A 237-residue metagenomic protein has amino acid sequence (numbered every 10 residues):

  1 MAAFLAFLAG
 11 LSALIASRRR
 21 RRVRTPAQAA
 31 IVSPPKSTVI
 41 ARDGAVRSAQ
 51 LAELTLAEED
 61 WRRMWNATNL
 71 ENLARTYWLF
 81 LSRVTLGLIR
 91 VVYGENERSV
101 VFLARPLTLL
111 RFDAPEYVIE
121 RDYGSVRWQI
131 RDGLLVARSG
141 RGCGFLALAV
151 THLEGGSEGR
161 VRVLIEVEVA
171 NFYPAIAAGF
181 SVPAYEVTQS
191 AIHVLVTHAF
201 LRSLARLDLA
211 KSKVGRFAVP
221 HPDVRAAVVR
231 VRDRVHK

Functional and structural regions predicted by a protein language model:
M1-R111: Charge-rich, low-complexity N-terminal segments
A45-Q50, D122-G124, G159-I165: Residues at beta-strand starts and edge strands
L54, W128, I165-V167: Generic structural hydrophobic/aromatic packing signal, biased to beta-strands
E97, R105-T108, I130-V136, E168-F172: Generic short beta-strand segments
R111-R160: Hydrophobic-ligand binding "helix-grip"
G144-P183: Short acidic, glycine/tyrosine-flanked loop/strand segments centered on an H-E-D-like triad
V182-K213: A conserved amphipathic terminal alpha-helix motif
S203-H236: Short, highly charged C-terminal tails/helix-capping segments
